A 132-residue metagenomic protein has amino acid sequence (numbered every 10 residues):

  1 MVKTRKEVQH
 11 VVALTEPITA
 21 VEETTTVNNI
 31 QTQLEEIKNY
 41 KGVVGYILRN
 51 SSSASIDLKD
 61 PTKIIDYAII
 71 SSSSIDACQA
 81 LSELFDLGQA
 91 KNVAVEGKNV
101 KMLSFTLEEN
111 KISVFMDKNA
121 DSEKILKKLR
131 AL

Functional and structural regions predicted by a protein language model:
M1-G45, R49-S51, S55-L132: Non-catalytic interaction/Regulatory regions outside core domains
